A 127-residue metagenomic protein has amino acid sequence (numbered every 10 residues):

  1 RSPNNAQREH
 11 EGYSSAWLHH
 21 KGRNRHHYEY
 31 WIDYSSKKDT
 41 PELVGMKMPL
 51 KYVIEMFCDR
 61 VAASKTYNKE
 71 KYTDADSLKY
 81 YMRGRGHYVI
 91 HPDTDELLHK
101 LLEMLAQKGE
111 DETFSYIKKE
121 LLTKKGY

Functional and structural regions predicted by a protein language model:
R1-P92: Divalent metal-dependent catalytic cores for phosphoryl transfer on phosphate-bearing substrates
G84-Y127: Charged phosphate-binding loop/patch that engages nucleotide di/tri-phosphates or the phosphate backbone of nucleic
